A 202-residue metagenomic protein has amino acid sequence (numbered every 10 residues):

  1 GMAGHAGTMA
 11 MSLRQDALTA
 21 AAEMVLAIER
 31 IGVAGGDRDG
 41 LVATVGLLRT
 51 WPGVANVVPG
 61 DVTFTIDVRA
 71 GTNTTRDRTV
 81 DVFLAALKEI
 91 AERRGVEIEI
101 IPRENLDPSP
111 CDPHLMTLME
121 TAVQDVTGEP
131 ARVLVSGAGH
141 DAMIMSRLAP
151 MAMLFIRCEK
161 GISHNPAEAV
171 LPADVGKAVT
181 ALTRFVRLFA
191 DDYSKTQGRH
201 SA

Functional and structural regions predicted by a protein language model:
G1-N73: Midchain, well-structured core segments that form catalytic/ion-binding scaffolds
T8, R30-V45, I90-I101, T127-V135 (+1 more regions): Flexible, glycine/charged-enriched surface loops at secondary-structure junctions
T44-G53, F64-T72, E97-M116, M143: A short beta-alpha structural unit
N73-T79: Short, conserved charged micro-motifs
T79-K88: Short amphipathic alpha-helices in soluble, non-transmembrane regions that often serve as interface/regulatory elements
P108, L118, L134-S136: A carboxyl-terminal module marker
P130-A181: Zn-dependent metallopeptidase/amidohydrolase metal-coordination segment
